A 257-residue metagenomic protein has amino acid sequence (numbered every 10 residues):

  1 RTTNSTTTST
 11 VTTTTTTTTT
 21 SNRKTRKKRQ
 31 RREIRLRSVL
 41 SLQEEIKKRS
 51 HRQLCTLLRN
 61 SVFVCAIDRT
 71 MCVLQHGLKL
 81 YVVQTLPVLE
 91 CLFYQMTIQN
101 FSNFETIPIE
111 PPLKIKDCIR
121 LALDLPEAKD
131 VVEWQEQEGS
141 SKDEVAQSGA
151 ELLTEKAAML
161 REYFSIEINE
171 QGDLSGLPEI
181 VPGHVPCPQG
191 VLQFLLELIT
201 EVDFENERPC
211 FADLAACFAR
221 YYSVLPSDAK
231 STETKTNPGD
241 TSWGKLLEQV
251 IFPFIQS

Functional and structural regions predicted by a protein language model:
R1-S257: Charged, conformationally dynamic linker/hinge segments that couple catalytic or nucleotide-dependent chemistry
